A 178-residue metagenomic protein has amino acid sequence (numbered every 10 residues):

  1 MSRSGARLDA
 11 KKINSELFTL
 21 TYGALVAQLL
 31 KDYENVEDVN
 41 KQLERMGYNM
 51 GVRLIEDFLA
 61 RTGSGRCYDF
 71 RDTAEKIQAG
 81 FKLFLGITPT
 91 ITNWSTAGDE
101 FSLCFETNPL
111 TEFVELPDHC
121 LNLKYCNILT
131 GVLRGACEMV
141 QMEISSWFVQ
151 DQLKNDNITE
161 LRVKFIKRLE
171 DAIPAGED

Functional and structural regions predicted by a protein language model:
M1-N127, E138, Q150-R162, I166-D178: N-terminal accessory segment detector
T130-E143: Mixed-charge, glycine-accented linear interaction segment located at domain edges/termini
E143-Q150: Low-complexity, intrinsically disordered Gly/Pro/Thr-rich segments
